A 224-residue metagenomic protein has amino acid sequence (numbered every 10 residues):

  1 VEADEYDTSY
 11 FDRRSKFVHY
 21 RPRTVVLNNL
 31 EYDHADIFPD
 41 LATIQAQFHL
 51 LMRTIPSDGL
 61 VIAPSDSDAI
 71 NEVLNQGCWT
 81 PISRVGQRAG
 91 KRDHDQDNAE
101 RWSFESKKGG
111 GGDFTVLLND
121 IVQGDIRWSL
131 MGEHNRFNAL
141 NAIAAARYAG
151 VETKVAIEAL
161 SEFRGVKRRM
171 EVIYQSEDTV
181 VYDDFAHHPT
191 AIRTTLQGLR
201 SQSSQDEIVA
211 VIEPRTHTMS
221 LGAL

Functional and structural regions predicted by a protein language model:
V1-S57, V61-D68, D120-G124, G132-L140 (+2 more regions): ATP-dependent carboxylate-amine ligase catalytic core
E2-Y32, N71-D125, V166-R169, I173: Extended acidic/charged loop-beta regions that coordinate divalent cations and stabilize anionic phosphate/carboxylate
R13-R14, V18-H19, G109-F114, N119-L224: Nucleotide phosphate-binding/pyrophosphate-handling subdomain across enzymes that bind or process nucleotide phosphates
V25, A63, R84, A210-I212: Structural beta-sheet core signal
P39, L74-G77, L196: Short, flexible helix/strand-to-coil boundary loops that buttress conserved ligand/catalytic motifs in alpha/beta
I55-L60, C78-I82, S204-D206: A short helix->loop->beta-strand "cap" motif at the edges of active sites that frequently abuts
A69-N71, I192: Short, well-ordered alpha-helical microsegments
